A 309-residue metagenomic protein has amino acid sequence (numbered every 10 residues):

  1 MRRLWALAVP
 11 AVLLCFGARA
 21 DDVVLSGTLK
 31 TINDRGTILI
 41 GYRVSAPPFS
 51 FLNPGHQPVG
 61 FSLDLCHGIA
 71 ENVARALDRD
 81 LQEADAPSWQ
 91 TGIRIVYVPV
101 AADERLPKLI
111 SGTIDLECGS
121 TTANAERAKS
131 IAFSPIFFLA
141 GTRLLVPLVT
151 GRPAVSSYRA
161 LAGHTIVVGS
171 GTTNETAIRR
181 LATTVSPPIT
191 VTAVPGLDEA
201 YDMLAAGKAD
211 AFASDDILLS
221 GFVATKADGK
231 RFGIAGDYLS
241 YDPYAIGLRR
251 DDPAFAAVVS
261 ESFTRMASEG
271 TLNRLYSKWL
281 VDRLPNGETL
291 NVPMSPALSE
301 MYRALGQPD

Functional and structural regions predicted by a protein language model:
D21-E117, K129: Extracytoplasmic small-molecule ligand-binding "clamshell" domains of the periplasmic binding protein/Venus flytrap
D21-V23, T173-T192, K230-F232, T264-D309: Ligand-binding clefts/hinges and TM-proximal coupling segments of bilobed small-molecule sensing domains
R35-R43, V59, S157-N174: Short loop->beta-strand "edge-of-pocket" segments that line small-molecule binding or catalytic clefts across diverse
Y42-A46, V98-D103, G112-N124, L148 (+5 more regions): Beta->alpha turn/N-cap motifs
V44, F138-V146, G151, D216-I217 (+2 more regions): Periplasmic-binding protein-like
I69, L109-I110, L161, L204-A205 (+2 more regions): Hydrophobic residues within well-ordered alpha-helices
E104, G119-S130, A177-T184, A205-S240 (+1 more regions): A ligand-binding cleft/hinge motif common to bilobed small-molecule-binding domains
P135, P147-I166: Flexible hinge/capping segments at coil-to-helix
